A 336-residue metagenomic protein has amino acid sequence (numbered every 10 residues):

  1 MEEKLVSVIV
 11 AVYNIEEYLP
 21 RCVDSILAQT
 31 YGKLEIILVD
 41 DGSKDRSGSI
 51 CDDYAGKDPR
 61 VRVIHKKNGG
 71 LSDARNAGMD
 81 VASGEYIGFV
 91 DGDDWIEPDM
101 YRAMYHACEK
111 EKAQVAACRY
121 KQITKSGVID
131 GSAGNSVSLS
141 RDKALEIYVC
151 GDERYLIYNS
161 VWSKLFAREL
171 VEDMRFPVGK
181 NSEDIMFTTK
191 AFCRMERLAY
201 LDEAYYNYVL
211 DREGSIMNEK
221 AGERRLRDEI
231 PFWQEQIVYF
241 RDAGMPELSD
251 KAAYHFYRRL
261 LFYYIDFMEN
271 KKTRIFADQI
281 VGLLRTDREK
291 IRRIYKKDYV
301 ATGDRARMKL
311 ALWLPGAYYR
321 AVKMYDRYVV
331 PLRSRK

Functional and structural regions predicted by a protein language model:
M1-L27: N-proximal low-complexity "stem/linker" segments adjacent to membrane-targeting elements
V12-P20, D40, K44, G48 (+1 more regions): A structural helix-start
P20-D24, G48-D52, N76, G84 (+1 more regions): Short alpha-helix within the catalytic core of nucleotide-sugar-dependent glycosyltransferases
S25, G32, D40-S49, K67: A conserved acidic beta->alpha catalytic loop
K66-A82, F89: Glycine-rich, basic loop-to-helix element that forms the pyrophosphate-binding segment of sugar-nucleotide handling
L71, G92-A199, Y206-R224: Donor-binding/catalytic cores of nucleotide-activated saccharide and glycerol-phosphate transferases/polymerases
Y205-R212, N218-E247, R259, Y263-R292: Catalytic core of nucleotide-sugar-dependent glycosyltransferases
E269-K336: Membrane-interface aromatic/basic loop that binds lipid-linked glycans or pyrophosphate carriers, typified by
